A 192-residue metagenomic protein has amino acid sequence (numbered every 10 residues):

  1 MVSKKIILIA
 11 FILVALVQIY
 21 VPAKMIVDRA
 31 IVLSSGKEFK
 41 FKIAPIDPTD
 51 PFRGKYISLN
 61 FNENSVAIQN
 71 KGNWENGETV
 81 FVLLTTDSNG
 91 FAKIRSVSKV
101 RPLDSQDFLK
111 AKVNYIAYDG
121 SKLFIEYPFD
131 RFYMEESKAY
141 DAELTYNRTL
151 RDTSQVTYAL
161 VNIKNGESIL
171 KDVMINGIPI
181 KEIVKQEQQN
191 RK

Functional and structural regions predicted by a protein language model:
K5-K24: Hydrophobic membrane-insertion alpha-helices, especially the h-region of bacterial N-terminal signal peptides
V21-F41: Aromatic-capped interface at the extracytoplasmic side of an N-terminal signal-anchor transmembrane helix
D28-V32, D50, N62, S154-V156 (+1 more regions): Extracellular/lumenal and peripheral-membrane lipid-interaction modules
G36-E38, Y56-S58, G77-T79, S154-Y158: Extracytoplasmic
K40-K71: Short extracytoplasmic
P45, K55, E63, T86-S88 (+3 more regions): A mature extracytoplasmic/lumenal domain signature
N64-D119: Structured domain cores in non-transmembrane regions
R101-K192: Soluble extracytoplasmic domains of inner/organellar membrane proteins
